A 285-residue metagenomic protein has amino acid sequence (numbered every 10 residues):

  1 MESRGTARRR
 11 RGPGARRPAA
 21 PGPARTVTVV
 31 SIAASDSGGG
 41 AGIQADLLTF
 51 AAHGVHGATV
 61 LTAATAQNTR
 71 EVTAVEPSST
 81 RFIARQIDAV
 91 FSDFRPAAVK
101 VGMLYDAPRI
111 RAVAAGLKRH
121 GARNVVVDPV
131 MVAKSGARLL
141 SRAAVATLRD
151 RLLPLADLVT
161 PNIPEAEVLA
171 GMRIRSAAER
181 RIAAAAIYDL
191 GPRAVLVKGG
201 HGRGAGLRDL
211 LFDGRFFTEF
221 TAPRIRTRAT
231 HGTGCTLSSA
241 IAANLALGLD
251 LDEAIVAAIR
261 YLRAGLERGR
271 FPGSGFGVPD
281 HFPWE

Functional and structural regions predicted by a protein language model:
E2-R4, R16-T26, P77, D252-E285: Charged C-terminal helix
P21-T26, G42, A205-F220: Acidic-glycine-rich active-site phosphate/pyrophosphate-binding loop
G22-S31, L47-R138, W284: Conserved N-terminal subdomain of the carbohydrate kinase-like
I32-G38, F217-H231: Short pre-catalytic strand/loop immediately N-terminal to key active-site residues, enriched for Gly-Thr
T49, E167-V168, R228-L251: Short, small-residue alpha-helix embedded
H53-A58, F217-T218, N244-A258: Phosphate-handling active-site elements
P108-R119, R208-L211, F216, L247 (+1 more regions): Nucleotide and nucleotide-moiety/phosphate-recognizing core
R142-F217: Conserved phosphate/ATP/ADP-binding segment of small-molecule kinases
